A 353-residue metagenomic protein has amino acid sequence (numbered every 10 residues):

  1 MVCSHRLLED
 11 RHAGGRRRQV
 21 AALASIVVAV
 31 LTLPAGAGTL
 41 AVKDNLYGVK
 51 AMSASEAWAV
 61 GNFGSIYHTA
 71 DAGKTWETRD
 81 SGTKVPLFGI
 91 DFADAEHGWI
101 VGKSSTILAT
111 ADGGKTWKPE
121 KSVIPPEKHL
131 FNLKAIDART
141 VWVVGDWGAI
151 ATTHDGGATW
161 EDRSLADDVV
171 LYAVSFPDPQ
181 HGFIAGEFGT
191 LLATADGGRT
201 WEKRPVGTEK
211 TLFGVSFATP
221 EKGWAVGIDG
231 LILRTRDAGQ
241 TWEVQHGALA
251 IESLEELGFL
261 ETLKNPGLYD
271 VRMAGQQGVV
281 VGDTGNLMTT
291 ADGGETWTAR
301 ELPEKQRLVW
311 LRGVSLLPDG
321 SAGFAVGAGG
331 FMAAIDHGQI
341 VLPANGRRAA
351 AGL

Functional and structural regions predicted by a protein language model:
M1-R16: N-terminal secretory signal peptides that target proteins for export/translocation
M1-V2, L23, A93: Intrinsically disordered, low-complexity segments
H12, R16-R17, I26, G352: Extended rod-forming repeat segments used as scaffolds/tethers
A21-A22, T208: Short, surface-exposed loop and linker segments with low hydrophobicity and enrichment for Pro/Ser/Thr
A22-T32: Bacterial N-terminal signal peptides
A35-L353: Residue-level hotspots at or immediately adjacent to binding/recognition sites across diverse folds
